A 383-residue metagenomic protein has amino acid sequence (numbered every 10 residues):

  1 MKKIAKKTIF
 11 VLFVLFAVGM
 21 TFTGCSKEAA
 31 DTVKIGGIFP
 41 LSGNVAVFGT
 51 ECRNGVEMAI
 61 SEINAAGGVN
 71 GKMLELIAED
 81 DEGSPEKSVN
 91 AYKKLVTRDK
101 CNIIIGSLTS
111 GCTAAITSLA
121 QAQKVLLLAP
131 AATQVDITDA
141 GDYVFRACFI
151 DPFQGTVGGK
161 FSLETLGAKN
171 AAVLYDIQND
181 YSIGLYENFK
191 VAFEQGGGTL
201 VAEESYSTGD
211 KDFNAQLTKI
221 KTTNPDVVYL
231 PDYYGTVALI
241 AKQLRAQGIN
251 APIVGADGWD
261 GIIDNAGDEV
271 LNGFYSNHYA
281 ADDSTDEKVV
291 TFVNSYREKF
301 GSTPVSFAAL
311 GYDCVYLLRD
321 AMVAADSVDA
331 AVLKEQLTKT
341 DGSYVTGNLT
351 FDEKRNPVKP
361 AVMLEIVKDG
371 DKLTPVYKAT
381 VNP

Functional and structural regions predicted by a protein language model:
M1-K34, A65, T380-P383: Short, low-complexity disordered leader/linker segments with a strong preference for bacterial N-terminal type II
K27-A29, V47-C52, A66-T138, Y206-F213 (+2 more regions): Beta-alpha junction/loop-to-helix N-cap segments that form part of ligand/metal-binding clefts
G36-G55, E79-E86, L108-T109, L174-I183 (+2 more regions): Extracytoplasmic "Venus flytrap"
S88, A147-N170, I183-L185, D212-N214 (+4 more regions): Hydrophobic alpha-helical segments within soluble ligand-binding/sensing domains
V144-S205, V227, L318: An alpha-beta-alpha
Y186-N277: Extracellular/periplasmic bilobed ligand-binding domains
A241-Y312, I366-V367, L373-N382: Extracellular/periplasmic periplasmic-binding protein-like sensory domains
E298-A308, R319-L373: Segments of small-molecule ligand-sensing domains
